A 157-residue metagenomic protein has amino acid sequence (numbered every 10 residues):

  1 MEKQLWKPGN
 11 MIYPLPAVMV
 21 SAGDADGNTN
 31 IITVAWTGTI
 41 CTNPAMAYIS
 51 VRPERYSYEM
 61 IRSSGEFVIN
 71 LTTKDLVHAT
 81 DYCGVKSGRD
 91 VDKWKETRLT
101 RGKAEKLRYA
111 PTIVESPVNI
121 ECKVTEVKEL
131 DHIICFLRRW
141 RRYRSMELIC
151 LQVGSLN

Functional and structural regions predicted by a protein language model:
M1-T33, G38-N157: Active-site-proximal mixed secondary-structure blocks
